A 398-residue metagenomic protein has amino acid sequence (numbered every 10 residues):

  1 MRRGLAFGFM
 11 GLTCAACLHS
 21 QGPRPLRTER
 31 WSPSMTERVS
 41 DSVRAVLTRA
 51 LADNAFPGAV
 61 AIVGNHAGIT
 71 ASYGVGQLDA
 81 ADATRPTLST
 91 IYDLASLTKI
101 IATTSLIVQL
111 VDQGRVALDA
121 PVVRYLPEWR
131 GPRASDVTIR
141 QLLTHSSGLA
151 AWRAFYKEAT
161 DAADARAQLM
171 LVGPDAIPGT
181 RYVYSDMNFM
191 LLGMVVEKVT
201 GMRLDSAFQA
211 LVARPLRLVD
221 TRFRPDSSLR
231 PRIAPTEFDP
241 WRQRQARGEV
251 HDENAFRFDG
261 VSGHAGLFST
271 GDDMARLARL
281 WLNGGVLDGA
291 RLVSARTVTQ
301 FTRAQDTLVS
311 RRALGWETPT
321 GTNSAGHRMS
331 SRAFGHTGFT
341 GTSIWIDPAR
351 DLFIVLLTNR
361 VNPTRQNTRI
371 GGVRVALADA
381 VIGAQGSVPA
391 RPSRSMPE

Functional and structural regions predicted by a protein language model:
M1-G8: Bacterial N-terminal signal peptides that target proteins for export
L18-H19: Bacterial signal peptide processing site
W31, R49-I62, A81-L142, A176-N188 (+1 more regions): Short active-site loop at a secondary-structure junction that contains or immediately precedes the catalytic residue(s)
P33-L94, R115-A117, A163-A167, L171 (+2 more regions): Short, conserved catalytic-motif segment at the N-terminal edge
V60-I62, Q141-L143, R222, I344-W345 (+1 more regions): Structural recognition of the beta-strand scaffold that forms the well-ordered cores of secreted hydrolase catalytic
S72-D79, P132-H336: Short, surface-exposed loop or secondary-structure junction motifs that flank catalytic or metal-binding residues
N283, L287, R296-T297, T302-S310 (+2 more regions): Short, gly/Ser/Thr-rich active-site loops of penicillin-recognizing serine hydrolases
A333, T340-F353: Short, surface-exposed beta-strand/loop micro-motifs that present aromatic residues
